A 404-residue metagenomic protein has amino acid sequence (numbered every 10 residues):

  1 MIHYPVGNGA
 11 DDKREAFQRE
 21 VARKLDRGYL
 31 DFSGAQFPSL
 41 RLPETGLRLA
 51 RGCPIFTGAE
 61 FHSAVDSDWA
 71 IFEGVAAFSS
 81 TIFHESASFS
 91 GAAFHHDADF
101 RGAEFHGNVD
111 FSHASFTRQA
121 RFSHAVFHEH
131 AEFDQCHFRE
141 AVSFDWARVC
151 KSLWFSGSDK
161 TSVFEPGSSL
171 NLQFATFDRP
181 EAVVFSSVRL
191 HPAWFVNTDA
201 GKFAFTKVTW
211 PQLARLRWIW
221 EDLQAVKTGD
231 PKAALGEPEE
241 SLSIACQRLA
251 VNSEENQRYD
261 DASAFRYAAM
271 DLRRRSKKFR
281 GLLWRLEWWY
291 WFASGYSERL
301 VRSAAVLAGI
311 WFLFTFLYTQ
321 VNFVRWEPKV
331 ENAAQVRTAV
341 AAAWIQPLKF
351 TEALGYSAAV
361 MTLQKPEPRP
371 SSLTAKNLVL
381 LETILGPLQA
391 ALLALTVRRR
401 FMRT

Functional and structural regions predicted by a protein language model:
M1-L25, Y29-S39, R48, A59 (+6 more regions): P-loop NTP-binding cores centered on the Walker
M1-L286: N-terminal leader/targeting and pre-domain segments
A22-D26, E255, Y267, R274 (+5 more regions): Generic surface-pattern signal
D68-A87, G91-A98, A103-E104, E237-E239 (+6 more regions): Unusually extended, aromatic-enriched hydrophobic runs near protein termini
S158, W220, D271-K278, F314 (+3 more regions): Short alpha-helical interface elements
G167, S241-R248, Q257-D260, A264 (+11 more regions): Generic recognition of stable, solvent-exposed alpha-helical segments in well-folded globular domains
L213-R215, W220-A225, D230, L242 (+4 more regions): Intrinsic-disorder/low-complexity, polar/charged segments
E287-L300, Y318, F323-L388, L392: Pore-loop/selectivity-filter region of tetrameric P-loop cation channels
